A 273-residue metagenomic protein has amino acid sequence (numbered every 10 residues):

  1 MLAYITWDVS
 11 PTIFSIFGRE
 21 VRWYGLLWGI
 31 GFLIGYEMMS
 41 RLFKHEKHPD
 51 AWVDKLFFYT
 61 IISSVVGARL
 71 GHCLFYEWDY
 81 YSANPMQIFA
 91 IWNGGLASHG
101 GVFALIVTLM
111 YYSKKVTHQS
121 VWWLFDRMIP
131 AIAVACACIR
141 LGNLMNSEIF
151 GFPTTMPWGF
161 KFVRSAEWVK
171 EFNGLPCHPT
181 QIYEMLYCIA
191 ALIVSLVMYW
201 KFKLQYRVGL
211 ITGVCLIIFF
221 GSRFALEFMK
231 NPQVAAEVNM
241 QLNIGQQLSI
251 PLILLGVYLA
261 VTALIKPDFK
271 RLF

Functional and structural regions predicted by a protein language model:
M1-F273: A feature for loop-to-transmembrane-helix boundaries and adjacent hydrophobic helices in multi-pass integral membrane
